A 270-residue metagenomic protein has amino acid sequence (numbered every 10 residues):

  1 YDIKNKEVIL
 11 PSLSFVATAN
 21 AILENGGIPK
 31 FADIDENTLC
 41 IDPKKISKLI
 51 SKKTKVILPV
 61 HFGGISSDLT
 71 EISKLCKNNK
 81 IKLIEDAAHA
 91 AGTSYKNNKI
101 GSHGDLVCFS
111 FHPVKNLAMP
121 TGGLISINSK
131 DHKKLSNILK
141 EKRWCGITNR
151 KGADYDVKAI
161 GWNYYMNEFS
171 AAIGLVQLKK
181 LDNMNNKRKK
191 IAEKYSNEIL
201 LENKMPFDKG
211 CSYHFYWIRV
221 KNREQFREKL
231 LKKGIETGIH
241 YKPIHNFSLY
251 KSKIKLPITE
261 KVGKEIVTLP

Functional and structural regions predicted by a protein language model:
Y1-D2, I199: Glycine-rich helix-loop-beta junction characteristic of Rossmann-like nucleotide cofactor-binding loops
D2, S51, I100-G101, L117 (+2 more regions): Alpha-helix termination/capping residues and helix-transition junctions
D2-N78, K82-A87, S94: PLP-dependent aminotransferase-like
L13, G27, I34, A88-H89 (+4 more regions): Histidine-centered beta-alpha loop that forms part of the nucleotide-sugar donor binding/catalytic region in diverse
N37-T38, A91, N116, I244-N246: Positions that flank functional sites
K44, V56-V60, I65, L69-E71 (+2 more regions): PLP-dependent aminotransferase class I/II
E85-M119, K151-V157: Conserved active-site segment immediately N-terminal to the catalytic lysine that forms the internal aldimine
S102-E141, I147: Active-site PLP attachment segment
